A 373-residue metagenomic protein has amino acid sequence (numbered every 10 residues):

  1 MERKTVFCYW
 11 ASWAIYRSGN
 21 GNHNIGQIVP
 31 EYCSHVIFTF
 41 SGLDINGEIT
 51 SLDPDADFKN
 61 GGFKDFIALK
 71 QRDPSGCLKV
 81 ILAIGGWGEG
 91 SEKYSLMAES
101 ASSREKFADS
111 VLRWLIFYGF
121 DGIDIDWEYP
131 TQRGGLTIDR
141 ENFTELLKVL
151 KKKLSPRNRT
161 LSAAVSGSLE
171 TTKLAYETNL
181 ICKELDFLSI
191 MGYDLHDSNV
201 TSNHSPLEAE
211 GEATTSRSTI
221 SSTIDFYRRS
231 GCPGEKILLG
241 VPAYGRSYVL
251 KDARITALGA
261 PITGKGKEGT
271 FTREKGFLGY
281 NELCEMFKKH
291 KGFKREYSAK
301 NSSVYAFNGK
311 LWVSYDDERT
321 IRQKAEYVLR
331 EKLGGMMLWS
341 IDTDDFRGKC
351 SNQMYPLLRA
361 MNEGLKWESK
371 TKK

Functional and structural regions predicted by a protein language model:
M1-L115, H204, S351-K373: Glycan-recognition patch characteristic of GH18 chitinases/ENGases and related GlcNAc/peptidoglycan-binding proteins
R3-K4, S34, P74-V80, G119-D121 (+4 more regions): Short, well-ordered coil/turn segments that N-cap beta-strands
W10-S12, F40, L82-G86, W127-Y129 (+4 more regions): A cross-domain feature marking catalytic cores of carbohydrate-active enzymes and several ubiquitous metabolic/repair
A14-E31, E99-F117, L169-L180, I220-I224 (+1 more regions): Short, acidic/polar
V36, L82, I125, L150 (+4 more regions): Conserved, mostly hydrophobic/aromatic
N46-G61, P130-E285: Substrate-binding surface in catalytic domains of secreted glycosidases
S110-R140, I190, D194, M337: Active-site groove signature of glycoside hydrolases
H196-S198, N203-S205, V241-Y327, R347-G348 (+1 more regions): Glycan-binding loop/region signatures in secreted carbohydrate-active enzymes
